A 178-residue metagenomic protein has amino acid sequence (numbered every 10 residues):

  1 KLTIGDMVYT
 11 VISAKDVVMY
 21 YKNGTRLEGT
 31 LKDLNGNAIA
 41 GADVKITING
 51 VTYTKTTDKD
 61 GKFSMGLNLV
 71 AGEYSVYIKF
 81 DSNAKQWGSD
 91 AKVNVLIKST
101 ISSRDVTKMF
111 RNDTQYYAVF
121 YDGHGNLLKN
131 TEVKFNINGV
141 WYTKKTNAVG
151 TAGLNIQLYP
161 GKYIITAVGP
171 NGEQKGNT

Functional and structural regions predicted by a protein language model:
K1, I48, V70-V93, I137 (+1 more regions): Enriched for extracellular/lumenal, surface-exposed ectodomains of secreted and cell-surface proteins
L2-V8, V93-S99: Interdomain boundary/hinge segments at the C-termini of tandem beta-sandwich modules
S13-D16, S103-V106: Surface-exposed, proline-enriched loop/turn segments that connect beta strands in immunoglobulin-like
M19-N35, I78, M109-H124: Beta-strand-rich structural segments
Y21-N23, A40, K59, V70-A71 (+4 more regions): Surface-exposed loops/turns
D33-G50, Y121-W141: Short flexible loop/turn segments that cap and initiate beta-strands
G36-N37, G66-G72, N126, N155-K162: Short Pro-Gly-centered beta-turn/loop motif in secreted/extracellular proteins
T57-M65, T146-L154: Glycine-centered loop-to-beta-strand initiation motif
